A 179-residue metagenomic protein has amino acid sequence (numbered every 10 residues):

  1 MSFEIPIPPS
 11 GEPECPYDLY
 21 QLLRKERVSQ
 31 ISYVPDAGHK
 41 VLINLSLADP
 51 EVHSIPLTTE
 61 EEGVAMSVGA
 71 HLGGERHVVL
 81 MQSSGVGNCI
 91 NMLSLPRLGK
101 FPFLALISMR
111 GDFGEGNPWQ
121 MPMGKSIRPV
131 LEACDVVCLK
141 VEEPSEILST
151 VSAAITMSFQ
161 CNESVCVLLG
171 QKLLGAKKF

Functional and structural regions predicted by a protein language model:
S2-F179: Thiamine diphosphate
